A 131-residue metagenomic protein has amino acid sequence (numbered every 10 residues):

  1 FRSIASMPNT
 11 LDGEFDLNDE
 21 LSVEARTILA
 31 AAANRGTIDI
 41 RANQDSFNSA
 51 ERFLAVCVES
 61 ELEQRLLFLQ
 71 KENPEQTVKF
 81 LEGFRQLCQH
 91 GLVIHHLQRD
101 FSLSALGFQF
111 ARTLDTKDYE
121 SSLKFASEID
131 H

Functional and structural regions predicted by a protein language model:
F1-A42: Long, low-complexity, charged/polar intrinsically disordered regions in eukaryotic proteins
S22-R26, L81, R85, A105: Non-catalytic, well-ordered alpha-helical scaffold segments
A32-G36, G91, A111-L114: Generic structural signal for hydrophobic core residues of well-folded globular domains
I40-S49, E120-S121: A composition-biased, non-transmembrane "mature-region" signal
F47-T77: Short helix-coil junctions and helix-kink-helix linkers
Q70-H90, H95-L97: Short amphipathic alpha-helical interaction segments
D100-S104: Minor-groove-contacting beta-hairpin "wing" of winged helix-turn-helix DNA-binding domains
L106-H131: Short, amphipathic alpha-helical interaction segments positioned at domain boundaries
